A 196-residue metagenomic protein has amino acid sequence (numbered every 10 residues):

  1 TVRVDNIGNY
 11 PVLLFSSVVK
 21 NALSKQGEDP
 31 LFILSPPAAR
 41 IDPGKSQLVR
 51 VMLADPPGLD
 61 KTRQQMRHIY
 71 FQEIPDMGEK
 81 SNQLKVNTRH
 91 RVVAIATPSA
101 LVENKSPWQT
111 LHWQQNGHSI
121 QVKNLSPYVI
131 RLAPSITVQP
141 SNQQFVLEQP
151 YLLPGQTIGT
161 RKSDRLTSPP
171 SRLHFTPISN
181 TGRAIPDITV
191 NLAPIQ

Functional and structural regions predicted by a protein language model:
T1-D5, E103-Q115, Y151: Beta-sheet-dominated interaction scaffolds and their linkers
T1-D5, V51, R67-Q72, S119-N124: Buried hydrophobic-core signal for structured, non-transmembrane domains
I7-Q26, P127-N142: Short acidic, flexible loop segments centered on an aromatic residue
N9-P11, S46-L48, Q64-M66, R89-R91 (+2 more regions): Extracytoplasmic
L13-S17, L48-M52, H68-Y70, V93-I95: Soluble periplasmic/extracytoplasmic beta-strand elements of cell-envelope proteins
S24-P57, S141-S168: Intrinsically disordered, low-complexity Pro/Gly/Ser/Thr-rich segments with frequent PxxP/GP/PP motifs and embedded
P56-L101, K105, T167-Q196: Terminal connector regions
N116-Q196: Intrinsically disordered, low-complexity segments enriched in serine, threonine, and glycine
